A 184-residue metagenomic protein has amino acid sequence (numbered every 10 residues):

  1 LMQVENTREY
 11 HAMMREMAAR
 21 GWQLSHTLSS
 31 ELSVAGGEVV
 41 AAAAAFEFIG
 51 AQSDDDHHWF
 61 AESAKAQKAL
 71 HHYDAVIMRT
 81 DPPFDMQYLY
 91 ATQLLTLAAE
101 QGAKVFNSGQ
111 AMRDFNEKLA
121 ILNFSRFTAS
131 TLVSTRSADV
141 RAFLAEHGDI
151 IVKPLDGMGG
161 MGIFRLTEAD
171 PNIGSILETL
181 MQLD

Functional and structural regions predicted by a protein language model:
L1-A18, L28-D74, D85-D184: Active-site nucleotide/adenylate-binding loops and adjacent lid/helix of ATP-dependent enzymes
G21: Short glycine-rich hinge loops at helix-strand junctions in the catalytic core of two-component histidine kinases
L24-H26: Short beta-strand "acidic-cap" motif of Rossmann-like dinucleotide-binding folds
D81: Short glycine-/small-residue-rich Rossmann-like dinucleotide-binding loops
